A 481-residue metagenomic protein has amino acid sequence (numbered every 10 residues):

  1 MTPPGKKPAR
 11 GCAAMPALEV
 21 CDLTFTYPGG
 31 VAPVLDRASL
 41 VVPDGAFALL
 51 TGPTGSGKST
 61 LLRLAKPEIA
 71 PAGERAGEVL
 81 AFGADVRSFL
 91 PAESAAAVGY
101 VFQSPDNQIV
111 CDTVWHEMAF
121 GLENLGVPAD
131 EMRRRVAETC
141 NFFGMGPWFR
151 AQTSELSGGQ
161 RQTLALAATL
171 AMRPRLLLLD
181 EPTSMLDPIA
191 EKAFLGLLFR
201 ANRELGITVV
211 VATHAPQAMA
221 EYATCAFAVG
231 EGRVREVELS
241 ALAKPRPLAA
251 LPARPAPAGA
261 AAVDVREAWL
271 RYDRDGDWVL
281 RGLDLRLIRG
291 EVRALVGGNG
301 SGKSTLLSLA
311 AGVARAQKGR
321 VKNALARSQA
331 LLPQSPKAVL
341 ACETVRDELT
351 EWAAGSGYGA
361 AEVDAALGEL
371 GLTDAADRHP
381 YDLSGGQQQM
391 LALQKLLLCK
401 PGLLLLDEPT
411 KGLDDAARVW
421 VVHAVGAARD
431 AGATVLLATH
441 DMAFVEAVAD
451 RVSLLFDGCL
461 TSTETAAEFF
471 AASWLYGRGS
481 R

Functional and structural regions predicted by a protein language model:
E74-D85, G319-Q329: Conserved ABC transporter NBD signature motif
E131-W148, Y358-A375: Conserved ABC ATPase "signature" region
Q152-L156, Q160, H379-L383, Q387: Conserved ABC ATPase signature
L177-D180, L404-D407: Catalytic Walker B motif of ABC-type/P-loop ATPase nucleotide-binding domains
D187, D414: ABC-family nucleotide-binding domains
T213-H214, T439-H440: H-loop/switch region of ABC-family ATPase nucleotide-binding domains
R233-L251, C459-S480: Conserved beta-strand-loop-alpha-helix hinge in the C-terminal portion of ABC ATPase nucleotide-binding domains
